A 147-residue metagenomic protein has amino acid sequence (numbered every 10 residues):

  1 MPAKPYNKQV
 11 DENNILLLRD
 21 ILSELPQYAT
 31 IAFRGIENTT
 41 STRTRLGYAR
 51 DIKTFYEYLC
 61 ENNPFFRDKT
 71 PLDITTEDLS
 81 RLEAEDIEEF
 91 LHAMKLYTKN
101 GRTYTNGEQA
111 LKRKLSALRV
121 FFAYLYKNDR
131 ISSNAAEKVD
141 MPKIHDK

Functional and structural regions predicted by a protein language model:
M1-T40, L46, E61: N-terminal DNA-binding module of tyrosine recombinases/phage integrases
A29-R43, K53-K147: N-terminal core-binding DNA-recognition domain of tyrosine recombinases/integrases
G47-D51: A non-catalytic, amphipathic alpha-helix used as a structural packing/dimerization or gating element in enzyme scaffolds
